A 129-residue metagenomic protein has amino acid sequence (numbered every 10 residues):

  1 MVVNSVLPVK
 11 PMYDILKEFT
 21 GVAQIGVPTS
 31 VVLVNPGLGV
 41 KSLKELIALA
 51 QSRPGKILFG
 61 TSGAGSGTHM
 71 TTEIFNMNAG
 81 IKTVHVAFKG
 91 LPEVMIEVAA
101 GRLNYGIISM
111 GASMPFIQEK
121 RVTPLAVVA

Functional and structural regions predicted by a protein language model:
M1, L91, I108-S113, V128-A129: Beta->alpha turn/N-cap motifs
V6-E93: Hinge/capping helix and adjacent helix->loop/strand transition within the periplasmic-binding protein
V9-D14, G37, P115-V127: Extracytoplasmic "Venus flytrap"/periplasmic binding protein-like
T20, L46, R121-A129: Conserved helix-loop-beta element of the AMP-binding
G26, S42, A87, G101-R102 (+2 more regions): Conserved functional loop/turn residues at catalytic and ligand-binding sites
R53-I57, I81, A99-I108, R121-P124: Alpha-to-beta junction loops
I74, N78, P92-L103, G111-E119: Short helices/loops that flank or line small-molecule/ion binding pockets
